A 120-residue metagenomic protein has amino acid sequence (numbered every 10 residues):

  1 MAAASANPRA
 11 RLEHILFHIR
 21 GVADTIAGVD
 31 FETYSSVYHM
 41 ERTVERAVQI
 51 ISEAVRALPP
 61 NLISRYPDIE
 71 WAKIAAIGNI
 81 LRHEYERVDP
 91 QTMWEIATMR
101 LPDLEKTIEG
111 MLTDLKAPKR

Functional and structural regions predicted by a protein language model:
M1-R120: Solvent-exposed interaction patches of small proteins and small membrane subunits
